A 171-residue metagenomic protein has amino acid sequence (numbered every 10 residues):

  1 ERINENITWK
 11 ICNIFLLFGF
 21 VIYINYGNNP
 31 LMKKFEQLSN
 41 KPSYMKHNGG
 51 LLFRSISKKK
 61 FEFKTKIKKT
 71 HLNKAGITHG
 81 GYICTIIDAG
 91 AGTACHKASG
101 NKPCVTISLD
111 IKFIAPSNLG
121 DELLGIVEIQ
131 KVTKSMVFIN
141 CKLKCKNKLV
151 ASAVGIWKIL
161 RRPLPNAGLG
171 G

Functional and structural regions predicted by a protein language model:
F18, I22-G171: Terminal targeting signals and extreme-terminal segments of soluble enzymes
